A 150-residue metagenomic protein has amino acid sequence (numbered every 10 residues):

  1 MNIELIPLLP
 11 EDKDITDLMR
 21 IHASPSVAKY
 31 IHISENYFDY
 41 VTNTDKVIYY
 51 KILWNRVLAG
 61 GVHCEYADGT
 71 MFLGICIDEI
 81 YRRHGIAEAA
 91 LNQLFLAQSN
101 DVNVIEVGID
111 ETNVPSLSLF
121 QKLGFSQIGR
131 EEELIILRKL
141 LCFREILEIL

Functional and structural regions predicted by a protein language model:
M1-I15, R20-A23, V47-L150: Acyl-donor (CoA/ACP) binding surface of acyl/acetyltransferases
M19-I33: Helix-loop element at the rim of GNAT/NAT acetyltransferase active sites that forms part of the acceptor-substrate
K29-W54: Active-site rim helix/loop that mediates acceptor-substrate recognition in acyltransferases
